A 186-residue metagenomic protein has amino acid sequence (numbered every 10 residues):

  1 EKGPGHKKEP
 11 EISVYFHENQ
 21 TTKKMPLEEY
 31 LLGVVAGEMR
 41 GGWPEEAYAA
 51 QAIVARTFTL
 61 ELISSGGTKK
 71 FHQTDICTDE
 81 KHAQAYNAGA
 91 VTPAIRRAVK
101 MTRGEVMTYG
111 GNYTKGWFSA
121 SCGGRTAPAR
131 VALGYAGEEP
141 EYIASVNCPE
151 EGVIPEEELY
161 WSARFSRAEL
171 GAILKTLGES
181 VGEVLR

Functional and structural regions predicted by a protein language model:
E1-R186: Conserved, single-site charged/polar hotspot
